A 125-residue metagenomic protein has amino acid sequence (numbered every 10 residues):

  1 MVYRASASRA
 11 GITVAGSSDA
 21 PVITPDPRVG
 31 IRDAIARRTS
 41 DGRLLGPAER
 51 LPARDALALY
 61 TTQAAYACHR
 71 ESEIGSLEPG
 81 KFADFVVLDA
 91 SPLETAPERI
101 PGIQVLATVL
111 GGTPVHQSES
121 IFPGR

Functional and structural regions predicted by a protein language model:
M1-E94, E98-P101, L106-G111: His/Asp/Glu-enriched, well-ordered alpha-helical/loop segment that forms or immediately abuts the divalent-metal
V115-R125: Glycine- and charge-enriched low-complexity intrinsically disordered segments
